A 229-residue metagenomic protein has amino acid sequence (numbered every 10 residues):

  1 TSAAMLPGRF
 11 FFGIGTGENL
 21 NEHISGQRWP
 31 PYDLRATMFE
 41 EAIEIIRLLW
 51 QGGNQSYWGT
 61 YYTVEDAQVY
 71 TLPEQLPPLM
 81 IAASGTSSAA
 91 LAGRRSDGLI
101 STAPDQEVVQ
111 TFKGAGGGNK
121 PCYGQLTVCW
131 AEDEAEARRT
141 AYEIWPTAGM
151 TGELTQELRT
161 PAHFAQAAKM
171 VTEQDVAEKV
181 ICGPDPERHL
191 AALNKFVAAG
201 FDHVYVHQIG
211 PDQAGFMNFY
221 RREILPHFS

Functional and structural regions predicted by a protein language model:
T1-S229: Active-site-adjacent structural elements that line small-molecule/cofactor binding pockets in enzymes
